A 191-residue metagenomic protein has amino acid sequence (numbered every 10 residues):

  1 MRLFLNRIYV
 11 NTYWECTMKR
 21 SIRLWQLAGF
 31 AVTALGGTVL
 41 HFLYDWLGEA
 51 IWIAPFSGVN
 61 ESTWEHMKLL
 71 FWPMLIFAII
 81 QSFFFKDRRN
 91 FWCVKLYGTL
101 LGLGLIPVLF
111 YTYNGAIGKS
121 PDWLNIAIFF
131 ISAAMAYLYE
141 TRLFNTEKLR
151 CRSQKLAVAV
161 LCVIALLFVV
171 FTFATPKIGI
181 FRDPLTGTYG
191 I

Functional and structural regions predicted by a protein language model:
M1-T17: Short, Lys/Arg-enriched N-terminal segments with co-localized hydrophobic residues within the first ~10-30 amino acids
M18-G29: N-terminal membrane topogenic signal
T33-E49, V170-T175: Alpha-helical transmembrane segments of multi-pass membrane proteins
G37, H41, F77-A78, V94-Y111: Small-polar-interrupted transmembrane alpha-helices in polytopic inner-membrane proteins
P55-K68, G190-I191: Short aromatic-rich membrane-water interface segments that cap or initiate transmembrane helices in multi-pass membrane
K68-Q81, F130-R142: Hydrophobic cores of alpha-helical transmembrane segments in multi-pass inner/ER membrane proteins, independent
T112-W123: Membrane-interface helix caps and helix-loop-helix hairpins in membrane proteins
F144-I191: Terminal transmembrane helical module of multi-pass membrane proteins
